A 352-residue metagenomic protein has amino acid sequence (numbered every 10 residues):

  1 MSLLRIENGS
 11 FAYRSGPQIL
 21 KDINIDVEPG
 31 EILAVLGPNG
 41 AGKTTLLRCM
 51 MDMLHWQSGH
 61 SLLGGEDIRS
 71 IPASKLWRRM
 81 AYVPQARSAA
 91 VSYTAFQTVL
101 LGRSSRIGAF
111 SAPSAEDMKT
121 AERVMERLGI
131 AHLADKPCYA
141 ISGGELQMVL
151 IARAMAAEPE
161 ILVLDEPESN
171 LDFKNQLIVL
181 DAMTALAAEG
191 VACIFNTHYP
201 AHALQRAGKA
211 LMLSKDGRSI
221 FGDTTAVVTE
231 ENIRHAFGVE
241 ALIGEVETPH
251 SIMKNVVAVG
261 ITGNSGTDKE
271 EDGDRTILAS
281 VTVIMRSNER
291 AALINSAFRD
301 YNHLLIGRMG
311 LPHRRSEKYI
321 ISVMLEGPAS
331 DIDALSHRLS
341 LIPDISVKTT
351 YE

Functional and structural regions predicted by a protein language model:
M1-I6, S10-D22, S70-P72, A90: A short, flexible loop at the N-terminus of ABC-type nucleotide-binding domains that lies
L36-P38: The feature captures the beta-strand-to-loop junction immediately N-terminal to the Walker
M51: Helix-to-loop junction immediately C-terminal to a conserved catalytic motif
G59-D67, L76: Conserved ABC transporter NBD signature motif
P137-I141, E145: Conserved ABC ATPase signature
E158: Conserved catalytic motifs of ABC-family nucleotide-binding domains
L162-E166: Catalytic Walker B motif of ABC-type/P-loop ATPase nucleotide-binding domains
